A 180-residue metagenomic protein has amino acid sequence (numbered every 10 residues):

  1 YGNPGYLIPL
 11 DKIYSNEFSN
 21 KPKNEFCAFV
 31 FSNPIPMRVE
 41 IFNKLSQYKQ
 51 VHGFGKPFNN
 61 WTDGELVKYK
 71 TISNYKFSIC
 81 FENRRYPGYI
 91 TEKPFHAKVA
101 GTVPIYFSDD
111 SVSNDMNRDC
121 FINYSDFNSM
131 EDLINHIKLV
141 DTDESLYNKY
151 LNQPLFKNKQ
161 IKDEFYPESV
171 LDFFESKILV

Functional and structural regions predicted by a protein language model:
Y1-F54, W61-V180: Pol beta-like nucleotidyltransferase catalytic core
